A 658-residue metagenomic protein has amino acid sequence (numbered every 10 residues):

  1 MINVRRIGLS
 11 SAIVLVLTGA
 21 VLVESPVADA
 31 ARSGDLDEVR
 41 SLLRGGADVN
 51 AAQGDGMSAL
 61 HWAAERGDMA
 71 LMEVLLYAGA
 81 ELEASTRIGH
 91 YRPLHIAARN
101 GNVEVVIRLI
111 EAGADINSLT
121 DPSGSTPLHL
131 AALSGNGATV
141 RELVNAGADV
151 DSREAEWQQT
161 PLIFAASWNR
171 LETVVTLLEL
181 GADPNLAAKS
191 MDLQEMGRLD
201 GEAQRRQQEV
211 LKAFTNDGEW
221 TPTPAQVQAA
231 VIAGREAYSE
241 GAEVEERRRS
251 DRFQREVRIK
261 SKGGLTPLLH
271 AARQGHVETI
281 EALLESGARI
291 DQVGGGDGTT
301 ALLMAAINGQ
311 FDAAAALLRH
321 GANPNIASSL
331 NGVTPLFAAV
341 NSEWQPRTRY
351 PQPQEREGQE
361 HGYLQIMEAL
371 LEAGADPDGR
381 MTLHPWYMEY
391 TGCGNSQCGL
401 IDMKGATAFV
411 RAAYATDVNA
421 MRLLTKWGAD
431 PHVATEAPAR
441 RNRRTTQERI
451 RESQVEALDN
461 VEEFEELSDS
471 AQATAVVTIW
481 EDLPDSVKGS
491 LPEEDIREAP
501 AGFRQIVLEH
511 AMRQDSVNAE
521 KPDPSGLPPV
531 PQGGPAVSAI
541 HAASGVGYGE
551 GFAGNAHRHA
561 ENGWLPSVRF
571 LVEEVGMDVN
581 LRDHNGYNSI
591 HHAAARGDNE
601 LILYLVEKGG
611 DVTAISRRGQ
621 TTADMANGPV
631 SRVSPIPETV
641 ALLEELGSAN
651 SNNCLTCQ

Functional and structural regions predicted by a protein language model:
S10-G19: Bacterial N-terminal signal peptides
L22-W62, P267, A271, T279-A282 (+2 more regions): N-terminal segments that cap or nucleate solenoid repeat domains
E24-D29, A52-S58, S85-R92, L119-T126 (+12 more regions): Ankyrin-repeat boundary/"N-cap" motif
D29-S33, W62-D68, I96-N102, L130-N136 (+16 more regions): Ankyrin repeat A-helix N-terminal signature
D35-L43, D68-L76, N102-I110, N136-V144 (+10 more regions): Ankyrin repeat structural motif
R206-R249, I450-S525: Long intrinsically disordered, low-complexity regions that are acidic and Ser/Thr-rich
V612-N653: Leucine-rich solenoid repeat scaffolds
